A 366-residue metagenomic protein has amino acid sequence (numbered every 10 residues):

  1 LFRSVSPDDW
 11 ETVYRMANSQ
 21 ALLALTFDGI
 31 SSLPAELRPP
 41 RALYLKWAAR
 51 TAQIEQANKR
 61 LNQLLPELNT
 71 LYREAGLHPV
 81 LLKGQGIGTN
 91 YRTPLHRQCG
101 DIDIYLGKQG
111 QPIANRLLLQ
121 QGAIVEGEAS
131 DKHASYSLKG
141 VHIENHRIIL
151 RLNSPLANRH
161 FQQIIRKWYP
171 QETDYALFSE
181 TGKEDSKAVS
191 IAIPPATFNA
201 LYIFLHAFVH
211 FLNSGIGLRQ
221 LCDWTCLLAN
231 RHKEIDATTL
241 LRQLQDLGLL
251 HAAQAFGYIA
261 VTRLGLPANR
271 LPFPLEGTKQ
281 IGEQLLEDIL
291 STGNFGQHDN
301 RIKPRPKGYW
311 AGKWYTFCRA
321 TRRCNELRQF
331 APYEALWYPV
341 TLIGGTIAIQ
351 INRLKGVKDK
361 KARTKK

Functional and structural regions predicted by a protein language model:
F2-G100, L106-K366: Conserved NTP-donor binding/palm subdomain of two-metal-ion nucleotidyltransferases/polymerases, i.e., the charged
